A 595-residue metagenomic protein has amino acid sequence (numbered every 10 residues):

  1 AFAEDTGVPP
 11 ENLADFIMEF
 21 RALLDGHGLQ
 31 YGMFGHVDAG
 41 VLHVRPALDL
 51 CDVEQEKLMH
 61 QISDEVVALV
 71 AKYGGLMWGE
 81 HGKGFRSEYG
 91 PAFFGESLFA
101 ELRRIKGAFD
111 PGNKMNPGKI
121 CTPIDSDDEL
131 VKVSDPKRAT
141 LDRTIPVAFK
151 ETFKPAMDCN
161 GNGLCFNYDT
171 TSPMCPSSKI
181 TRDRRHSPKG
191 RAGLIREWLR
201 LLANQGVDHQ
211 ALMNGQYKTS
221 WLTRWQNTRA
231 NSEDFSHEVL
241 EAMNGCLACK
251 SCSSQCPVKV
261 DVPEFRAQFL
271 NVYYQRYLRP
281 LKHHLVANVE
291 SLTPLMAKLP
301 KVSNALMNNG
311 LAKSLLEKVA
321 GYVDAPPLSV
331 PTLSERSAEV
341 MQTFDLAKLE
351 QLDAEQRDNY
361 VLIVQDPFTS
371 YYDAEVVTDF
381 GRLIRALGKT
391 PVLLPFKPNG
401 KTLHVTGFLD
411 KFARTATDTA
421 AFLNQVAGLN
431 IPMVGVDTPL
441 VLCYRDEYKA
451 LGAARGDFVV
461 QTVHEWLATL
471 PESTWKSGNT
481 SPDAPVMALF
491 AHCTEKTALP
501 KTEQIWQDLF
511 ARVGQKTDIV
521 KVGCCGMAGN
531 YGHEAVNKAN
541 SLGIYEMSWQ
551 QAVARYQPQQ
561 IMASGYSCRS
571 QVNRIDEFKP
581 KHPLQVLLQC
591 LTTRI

Functional and structural regions predicted by a protein language model:
A1-M33, E54-V67, F153, D158 (+6 more regions): Non-catalytic terminal/interface segments that mediate subunit docking, oligomerization, and allosteric communication
A1-T6, L42-D52, F85-A92, V361-D366 (+2 more regions): Short, hydrophobic beta-strand segments
A3-L29, L50-Y168, V239-S253, P257-A312 (+2 more regions): Phosphate/diphosphate-binding loops
G32-D38, M77-E80, I561: Short beta-strand
D38-L42, R357-D358: A short, glycine/Asx- and small/polar-enriched loop/turn that sits immediately N-terminal to a beta-strand
D110, P117, P263-I595: Iron-sulfur cluster-binding electron-transfer modules in prokaryotic oxidoreductases
D127, V131-M296, A413-T419, L467 (+4 more regions): Ferredoxin-type iron-sulfur electron-transfer modules in oxidoreductases and energy-metabolism complexes
